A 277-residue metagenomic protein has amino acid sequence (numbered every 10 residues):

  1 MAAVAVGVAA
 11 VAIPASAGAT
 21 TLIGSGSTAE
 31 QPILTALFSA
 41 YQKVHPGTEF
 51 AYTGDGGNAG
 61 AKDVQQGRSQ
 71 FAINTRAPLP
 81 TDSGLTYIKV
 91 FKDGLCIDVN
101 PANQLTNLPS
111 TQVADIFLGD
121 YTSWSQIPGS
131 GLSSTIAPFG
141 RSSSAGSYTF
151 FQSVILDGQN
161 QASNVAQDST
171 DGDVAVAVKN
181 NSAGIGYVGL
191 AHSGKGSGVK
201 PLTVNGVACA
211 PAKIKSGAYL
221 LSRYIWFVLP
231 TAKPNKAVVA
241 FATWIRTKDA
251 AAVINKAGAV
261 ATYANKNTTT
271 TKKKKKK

Functional and structural regions predicted by a protein language model:
M1-G7: Sec-dependent N-terminal signal peptides
G7-G18: C-terminal segment of classical bacterial N-terminal signal peptides
A17-K277: Exported/periplasmic ABC-transporter solute-binding proteins
